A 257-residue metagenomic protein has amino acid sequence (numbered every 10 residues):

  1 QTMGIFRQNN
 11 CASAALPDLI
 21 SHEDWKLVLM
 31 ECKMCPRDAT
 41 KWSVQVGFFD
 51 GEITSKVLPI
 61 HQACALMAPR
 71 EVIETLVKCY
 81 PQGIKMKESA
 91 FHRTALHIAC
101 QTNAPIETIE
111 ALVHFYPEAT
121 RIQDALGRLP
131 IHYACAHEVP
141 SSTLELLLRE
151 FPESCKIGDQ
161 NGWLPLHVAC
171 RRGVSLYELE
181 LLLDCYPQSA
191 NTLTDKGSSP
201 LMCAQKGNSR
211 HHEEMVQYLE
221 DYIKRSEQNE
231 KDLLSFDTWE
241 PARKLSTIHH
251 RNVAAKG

Functional and structural regions predicted by a protein language model:
T2-L66, V72: N-terminal segments that cap or nucleate solenoid repeat domains
G4-C11, A15, C185, K196-G257: Ankyrin-repeat-protein effector appendages
A12, K56, F91-H92, G127 (+2 more regions): Start-of-repeat signature of ankyrin repeats
D18-E23, Q62-P69, I98-P105, Y133-P140 (+2 more regions): Ankyrin repeat A-helix N-terminal signature
L27, E71-V72, E107-T108, S142-T143 (+2 more regions): Conserved ankyrin/ankyrin-like repeat signature
M30-V46, E74-I84, E110-T120, E145-C155 (+2 more regions): Ankyrin repeat domain, specifically the short helix-to-loop turn at the C-terminus of the second helix of each repeat
W42-Q45, E52, K87-S89, I122-Q123 (+2 more regions): Ankyrin-repeat boundary/linker signal
R93, I98-T102, I106-E107, A111-Y116 (+6 more regions): Tandem repeat protein-protein interaction scaffolds, dominated by ankyrin-repeat arrays but also generalizing to other
